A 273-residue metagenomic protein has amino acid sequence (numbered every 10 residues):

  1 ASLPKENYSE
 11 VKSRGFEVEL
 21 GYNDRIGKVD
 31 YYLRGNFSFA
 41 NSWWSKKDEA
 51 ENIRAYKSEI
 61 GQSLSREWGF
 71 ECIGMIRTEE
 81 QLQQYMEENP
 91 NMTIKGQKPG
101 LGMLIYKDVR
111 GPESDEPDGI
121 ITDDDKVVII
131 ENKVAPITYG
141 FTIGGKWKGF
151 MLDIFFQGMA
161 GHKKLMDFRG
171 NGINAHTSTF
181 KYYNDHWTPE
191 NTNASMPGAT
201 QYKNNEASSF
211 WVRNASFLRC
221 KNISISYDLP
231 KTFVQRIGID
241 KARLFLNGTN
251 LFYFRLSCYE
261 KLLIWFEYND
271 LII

Functional and structural regions predicted by a protein language model:
S2-N7, K126-I129, S208-V212, I264-D270: Extracellular loop and loop/strand-boundary signature of outer-membrane beta-barrel proteins
E6-K12, F16, N23-K133: Conserved small-residue
R14-V18, I137-I143, F150, C220-I223 (+1 more regions): Hydrophobic, lipid-facing positions within transmembrane beta-strands of outer-membrane proteins
L20, L33-G35, I154, L244-L246: Membrane-embedded beta-strand positions of outer-membrane beta-barrel proteins
Y22-D24, F37-W43, W147-G149, G158-H162 (+3 more regions): Transmembrane beta-strands of outer-membrane beta-barrel pores
K28-V29, G149-D153, T232-F233: Repeated loop/turn-to-beta-strand initiation elements of outer-membrane beta-barrel proteins
Y32, S42-E59, G161-E190, F254-E260: Outer-membrane beta-barrel and related beta-rich outer-membrane complex signature in Gram-negative bacteria
M159-L244: Extracytoplasmic gating/loop element in the C-terminal half of outer-membrane beta-barrel translocons and assembly
